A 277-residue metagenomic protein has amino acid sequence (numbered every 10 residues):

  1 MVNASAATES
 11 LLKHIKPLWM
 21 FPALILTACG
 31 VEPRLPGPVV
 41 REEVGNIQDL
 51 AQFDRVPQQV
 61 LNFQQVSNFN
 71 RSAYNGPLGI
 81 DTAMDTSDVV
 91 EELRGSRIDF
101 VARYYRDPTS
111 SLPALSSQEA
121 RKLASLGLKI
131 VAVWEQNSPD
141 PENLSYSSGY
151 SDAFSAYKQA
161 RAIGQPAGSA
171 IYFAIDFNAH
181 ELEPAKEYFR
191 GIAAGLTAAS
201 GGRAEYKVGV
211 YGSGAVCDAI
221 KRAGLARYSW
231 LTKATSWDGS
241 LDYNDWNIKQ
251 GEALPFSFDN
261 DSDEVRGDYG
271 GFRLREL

Functional and structural regions predicted by a protein language model:
S5-W19: Bacterial N-terminal signal peptides that target proteins for export
W19-T27: Bacterial N-terminal signal peptides
C29-V31: N-terminal Sec signal peptide cleavage junction
E42-I98, A102-Y104: Boundary/entry segment of secreted carbohydrate-active catalytic domains
V66-T86, V90-L93, C217-L277: Functionally critical loop-and-helix segments that line ligand-binding/catalytic clefts of soluble enzyme domains
N70-D85, R103-L182, Y188: Substrate-binding cleft of extracellular glycoside hydrolase catalytic domains
E183-A204: Long, well-ordered alpha-helical scaffolding segments within enzyme catalytic domains, especially pronounced
G201-C217: Aromatic-lined carbohydrate-recognition surfaces of secreted/lumenal glycan-active proteins
